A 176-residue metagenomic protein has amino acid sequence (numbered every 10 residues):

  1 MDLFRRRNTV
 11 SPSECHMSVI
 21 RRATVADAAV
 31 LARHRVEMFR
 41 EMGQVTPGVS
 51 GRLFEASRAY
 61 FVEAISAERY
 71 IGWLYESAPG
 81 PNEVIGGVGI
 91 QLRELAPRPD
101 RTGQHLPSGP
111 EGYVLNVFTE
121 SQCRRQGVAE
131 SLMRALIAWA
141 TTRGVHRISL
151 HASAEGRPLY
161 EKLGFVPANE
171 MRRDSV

Functional and structural regions predicted by a protein language model:
V19-R33, Q44: A short beta-loop-alpha structural element at the N-terminal edge of CoA-dependent acyl/N-acetyltransferase catalytic
F39-F61: Conserved GNAT-fold acetyl-CoA-binding loop/helix
A59-L74, L95-A96, Y113: A short helix-loop-beta-strand connector motif used in the catalytic cores of GNAT acetyltransferases and, in some
G80-N116, R124: Conserved acyl-donor/pantetheine-binding loop and adjacent beta-alpha core of acyl/acetyltransferases and related
C123-A135: Conserved acetyl-CoA pyrophosphate-binding loop and the N-cap/start of the following alpha-helix in GNAT-like
R124, I148-L159, R173-V176: Conserved beta-strand-loop-alpha-helix junction that forms the acyl-donor binding cleft
M133, A140-A152: Conserved GNAT acetyl-CoA-binding A-motif
V145, E161-M171: Conserved acetyl-CoA-binding loop of GNAT-fold acetyltransferases
